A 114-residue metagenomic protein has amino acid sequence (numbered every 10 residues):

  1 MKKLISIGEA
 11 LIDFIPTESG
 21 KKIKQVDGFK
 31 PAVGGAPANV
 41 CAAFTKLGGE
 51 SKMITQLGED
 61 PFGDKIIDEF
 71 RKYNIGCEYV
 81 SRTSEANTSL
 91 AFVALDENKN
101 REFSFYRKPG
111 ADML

Functional and structural regions predicted by a protein language model:
M1-I75: Glycine-rich phosphate/adenosyl-contacting loop at the front of the ribokinase-like
E50-L114: Conserved N-terminal subdomain of the carbohydrate kinase-like
